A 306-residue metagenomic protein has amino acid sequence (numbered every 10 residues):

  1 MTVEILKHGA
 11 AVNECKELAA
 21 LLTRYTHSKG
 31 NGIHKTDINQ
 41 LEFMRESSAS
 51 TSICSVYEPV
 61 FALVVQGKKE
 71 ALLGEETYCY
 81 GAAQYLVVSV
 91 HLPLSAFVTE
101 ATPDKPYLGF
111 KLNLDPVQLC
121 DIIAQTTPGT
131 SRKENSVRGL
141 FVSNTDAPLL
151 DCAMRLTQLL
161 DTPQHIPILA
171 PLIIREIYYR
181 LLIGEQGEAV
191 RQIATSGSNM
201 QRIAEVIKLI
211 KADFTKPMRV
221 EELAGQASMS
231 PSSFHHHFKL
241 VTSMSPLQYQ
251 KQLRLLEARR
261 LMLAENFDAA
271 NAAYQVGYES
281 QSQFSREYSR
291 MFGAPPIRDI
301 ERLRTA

Functional and structural regions predicted by a protein language model:
T2-E17, L119-E176, R180, V206-K208: Amphipathic alpha-helical segments enriched in hydrophobic/aromatic residues interleaved with Lys/Arg
V12-K29: Cyclic nucleotide-binding regulatory module and flanking cytosolic helices
G32-T130: N-terminal regulatory/effector-sensing and dimerization cores that precede helix-turn-helix DNA-binding domains
E70, P217, N266-F267: Residue at a beta-strand N-cap/secondary-structure junction
T145-P148, C152, I173, T195-V206 (+2 more regions): N-terminal positioning helix adjacent to the helix-turn-helix/winged-helix DNA-binding module
E176, R180-Q186, I193-T195, K211-D213 (+3 more regions): Basic/polar phosphate-binding segments, predominantly the helix-turn-helix DNA-binding elements of transcriptional
L209-D213, R260-A264: Short alpha-helical segment immediately N-terminal to, or the first helix within, an HTH/HTH-like DNA-binding domain
